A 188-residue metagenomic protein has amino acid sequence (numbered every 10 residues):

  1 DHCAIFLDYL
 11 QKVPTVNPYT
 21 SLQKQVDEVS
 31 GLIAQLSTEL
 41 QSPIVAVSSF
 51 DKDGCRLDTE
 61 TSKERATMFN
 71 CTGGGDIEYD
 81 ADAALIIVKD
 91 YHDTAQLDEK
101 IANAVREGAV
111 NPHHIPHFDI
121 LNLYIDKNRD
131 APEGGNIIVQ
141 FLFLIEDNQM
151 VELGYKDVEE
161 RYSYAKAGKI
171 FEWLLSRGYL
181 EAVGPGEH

Functional and structural regions predicted by a protein language model:
D1-E39: Phosphate-binding/switch loop-helix module in NTP-utilizing enzymes
D1-H2, L32-L40, D53-H188: C-terminal regions of RecA-like/P-loop NTPase motor modules
F6-L7, S42-S49: Structural recognition of the conserved hydrophobic beta-strand(s) that form the central parallel beta-sheet of P-loop
K12, S49-G54: Signature of the SF2 helicase/ATPase Hel1-core->accessory helical subdomain module
